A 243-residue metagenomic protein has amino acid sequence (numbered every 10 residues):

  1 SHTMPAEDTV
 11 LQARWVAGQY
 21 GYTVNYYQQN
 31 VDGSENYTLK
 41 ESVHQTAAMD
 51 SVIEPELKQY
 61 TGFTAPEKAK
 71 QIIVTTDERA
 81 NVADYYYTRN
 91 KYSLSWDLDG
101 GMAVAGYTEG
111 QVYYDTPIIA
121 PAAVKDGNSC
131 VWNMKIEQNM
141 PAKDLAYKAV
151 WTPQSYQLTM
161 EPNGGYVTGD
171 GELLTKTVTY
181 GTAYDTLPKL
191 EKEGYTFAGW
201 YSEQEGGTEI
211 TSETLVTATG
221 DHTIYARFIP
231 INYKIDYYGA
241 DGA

Functional and structural regions predicted by a protein language model:
S1-A243: Secondary-structure capping and domain/repeat boundary segments
